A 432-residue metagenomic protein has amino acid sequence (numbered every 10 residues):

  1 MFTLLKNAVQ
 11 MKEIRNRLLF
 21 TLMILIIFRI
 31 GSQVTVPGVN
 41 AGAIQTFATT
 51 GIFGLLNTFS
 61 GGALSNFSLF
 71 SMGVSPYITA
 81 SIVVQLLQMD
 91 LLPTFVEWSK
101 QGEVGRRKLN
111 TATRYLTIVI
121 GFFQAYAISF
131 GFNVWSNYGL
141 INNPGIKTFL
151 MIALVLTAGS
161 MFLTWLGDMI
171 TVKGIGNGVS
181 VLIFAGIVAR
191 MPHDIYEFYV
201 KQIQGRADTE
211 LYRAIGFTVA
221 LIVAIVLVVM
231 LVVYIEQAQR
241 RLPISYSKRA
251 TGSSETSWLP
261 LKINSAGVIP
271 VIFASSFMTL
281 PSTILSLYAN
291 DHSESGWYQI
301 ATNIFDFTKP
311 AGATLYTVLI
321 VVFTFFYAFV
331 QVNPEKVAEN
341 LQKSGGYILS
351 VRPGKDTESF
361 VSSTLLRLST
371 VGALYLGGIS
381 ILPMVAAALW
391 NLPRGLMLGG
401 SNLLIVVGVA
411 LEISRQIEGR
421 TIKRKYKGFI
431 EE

Functional and structural regions predicted by a protein language model:
M1-E97, V104-E432: N-terminal cationic and glycine-rich segments that engage phosphates or anionic surfaces
